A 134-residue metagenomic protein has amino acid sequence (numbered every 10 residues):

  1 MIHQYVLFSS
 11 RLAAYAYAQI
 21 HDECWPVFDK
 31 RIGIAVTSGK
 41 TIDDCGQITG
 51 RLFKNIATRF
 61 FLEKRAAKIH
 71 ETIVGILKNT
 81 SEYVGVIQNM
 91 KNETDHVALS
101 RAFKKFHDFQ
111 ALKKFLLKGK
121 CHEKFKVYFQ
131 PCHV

Functional and structural regions predicted by a protein language model:
M1-V134: Extended, charge-rich low-complexity regions and/or helical-solenoid scaffolds
